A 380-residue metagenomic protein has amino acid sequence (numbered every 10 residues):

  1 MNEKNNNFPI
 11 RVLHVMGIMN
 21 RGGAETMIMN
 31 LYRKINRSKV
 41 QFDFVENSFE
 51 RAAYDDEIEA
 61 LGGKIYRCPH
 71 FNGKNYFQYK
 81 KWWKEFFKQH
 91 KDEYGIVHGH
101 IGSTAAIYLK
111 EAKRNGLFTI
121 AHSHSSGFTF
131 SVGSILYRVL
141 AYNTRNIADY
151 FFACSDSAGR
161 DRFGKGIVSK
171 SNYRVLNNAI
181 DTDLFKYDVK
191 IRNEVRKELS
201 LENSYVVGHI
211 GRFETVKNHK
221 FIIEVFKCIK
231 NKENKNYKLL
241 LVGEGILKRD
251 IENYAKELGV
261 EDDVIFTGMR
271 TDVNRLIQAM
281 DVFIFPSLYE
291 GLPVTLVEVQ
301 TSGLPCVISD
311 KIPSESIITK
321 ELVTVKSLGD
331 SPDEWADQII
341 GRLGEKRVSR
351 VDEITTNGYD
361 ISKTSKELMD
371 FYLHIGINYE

Functional and structural regions predicted by a protein language model:
N2-I10, H14-W82, N172, I246-L247 (+1 more regions): N-terminal strand-loop element at the rim of the active site of nucleotide-sugar-dependent glycosyltransferases
E25-N30, Y205, H209-C228, I246-E252: A conserved mid-protein helix/loop that constitutes part of the nucleotide-sugar donor-binding site
V45-E46, L296, P305-D310, E315: Short hydrophobic beta-strand element within catalytic cores of glycosyltransferases and related nucleotide-activated
G99-A105, S123: Short His-centered aromatic/hydrophobic patch
I147-K186: A short, active-site helix/loop in glycosyltransferases that binds the activated sugar's phosphate group
K186-S200: A short helix/loop element that forms part of the nucleotide-sugar donor recognition site in Leloir-type
M269, L288: Aromatic "clamp/platform" in nucleotide-sugar-dependent glycosyltransferases that forms part of the donor/acceptor
E315-G344, S362: Change "using UDP/GDP/dTDP sugars" to "using nucleotide sugars
